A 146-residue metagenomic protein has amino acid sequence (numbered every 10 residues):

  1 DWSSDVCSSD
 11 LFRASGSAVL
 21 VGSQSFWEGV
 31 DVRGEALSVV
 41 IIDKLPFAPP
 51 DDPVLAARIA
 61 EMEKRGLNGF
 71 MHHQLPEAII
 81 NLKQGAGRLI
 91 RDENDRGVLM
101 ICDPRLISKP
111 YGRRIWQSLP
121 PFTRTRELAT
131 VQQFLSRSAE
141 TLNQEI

Functional and structural regions predicted by a protein language model:
S4-I146: ASCE RecA-like P-loop NTPase motor cores that couple ATP hydrolysis to mechanical translocation on nucleic acids
